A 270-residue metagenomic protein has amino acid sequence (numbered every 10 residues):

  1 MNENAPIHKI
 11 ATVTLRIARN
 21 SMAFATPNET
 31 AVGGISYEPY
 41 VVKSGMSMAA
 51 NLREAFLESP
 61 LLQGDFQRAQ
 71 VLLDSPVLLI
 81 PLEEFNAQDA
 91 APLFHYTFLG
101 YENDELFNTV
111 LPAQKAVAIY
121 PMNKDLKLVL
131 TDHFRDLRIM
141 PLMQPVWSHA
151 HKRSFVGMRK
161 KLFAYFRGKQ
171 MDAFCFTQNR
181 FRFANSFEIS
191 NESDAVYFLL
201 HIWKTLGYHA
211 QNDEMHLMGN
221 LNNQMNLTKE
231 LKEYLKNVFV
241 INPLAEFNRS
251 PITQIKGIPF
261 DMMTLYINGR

Functional and structural regions predicted by a protein language model:
M1-R270: Hydrophobic/aromatic-enriched cytosolic interaction surfaces used to assemble or bind macromolecules
